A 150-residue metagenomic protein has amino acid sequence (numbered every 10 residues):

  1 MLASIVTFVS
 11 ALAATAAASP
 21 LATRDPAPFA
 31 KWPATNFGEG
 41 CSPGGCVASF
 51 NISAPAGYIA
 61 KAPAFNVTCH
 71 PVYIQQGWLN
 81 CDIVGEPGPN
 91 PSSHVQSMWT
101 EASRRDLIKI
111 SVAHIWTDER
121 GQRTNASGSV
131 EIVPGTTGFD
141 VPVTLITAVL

Functional and structural regions predicted by a protein language model:
M1, F8, A34, A48-I52 (+1 more regions): Generic hydrophobic secondary-structure signal
M1-R24: Fungal secretory targeting signals
S4, N36, Q96: Residue-level detector of functional hotspots within protein domains
T7, Y58, W116-D118: Compositionally biased, intrinsically disordered low-complexity regions
A11-A18, A64, C69-P71, A126-G128: Small-side-chain structural scaffolding
A13, G44-C46, A62-A64, C81 (+1 more regions): Generic alpha-helix signal with a bias toward terminal, lower-confidence helices and secondary-structure junctions
L21-G77: Short, surface-exposed binding/anchoring microloops in extracellular/periplasmic proteins
Q75-L150: Acidic, low-complexity intrinsically disordered segments
